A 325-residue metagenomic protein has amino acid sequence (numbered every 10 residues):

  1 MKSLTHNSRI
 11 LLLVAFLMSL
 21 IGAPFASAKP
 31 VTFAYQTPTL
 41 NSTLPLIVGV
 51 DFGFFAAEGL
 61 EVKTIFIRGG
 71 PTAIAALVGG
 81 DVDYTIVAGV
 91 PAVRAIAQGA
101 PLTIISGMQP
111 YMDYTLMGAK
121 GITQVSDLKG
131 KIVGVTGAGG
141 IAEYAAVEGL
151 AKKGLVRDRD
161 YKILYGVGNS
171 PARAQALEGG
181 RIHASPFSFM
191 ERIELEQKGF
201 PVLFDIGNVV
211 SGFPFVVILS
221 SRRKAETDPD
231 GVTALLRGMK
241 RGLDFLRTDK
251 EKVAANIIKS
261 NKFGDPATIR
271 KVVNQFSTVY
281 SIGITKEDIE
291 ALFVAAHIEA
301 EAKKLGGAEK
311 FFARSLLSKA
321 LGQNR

Functional and structural regions predicted by a protein language model:
K2-L13: Bacterial N-terminal signal peptides that target proteins for export
L11-A23: Bacterial N-terminal signal peptides
K29-N169, R173-G179, H183-F189, F200-I206 (+1 more regions): Short, glycine-/small- and polar/acidic-enriched structural segments that line small-molecule recognition paths
Q36, M108-G118, Q197-A225, L236 (+2 more regions): Periplasmic-binding protein-like
F52-G53, A75, G79, V93 (+11 more regions): Solvent-exposed, polar/charged alpha-helical surfaces in well-ordered, non-transmembrane soluble domains, broadly
V90-P91, P171-N261: Pocket-lining segment of extracytoplasmic ligand-binding domains
E226-K304: Secondary-structure end/capping motifs
A296-R325: Conserved C-terminal helix/tail region of periplasmic/extracytoplasmic solute-binding proteins
